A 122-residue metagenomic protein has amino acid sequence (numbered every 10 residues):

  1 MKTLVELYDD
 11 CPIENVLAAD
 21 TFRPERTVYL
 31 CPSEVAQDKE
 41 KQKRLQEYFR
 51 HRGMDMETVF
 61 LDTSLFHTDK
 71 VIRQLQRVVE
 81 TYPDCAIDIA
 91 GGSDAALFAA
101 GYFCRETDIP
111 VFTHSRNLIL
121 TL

Functional and structural regions predicted by a protein language model:
M1-C85, F98-L122: Long, low-complexity, Lys/Arg-enriched
A86-A90: Periplasmic-binding protein-like
